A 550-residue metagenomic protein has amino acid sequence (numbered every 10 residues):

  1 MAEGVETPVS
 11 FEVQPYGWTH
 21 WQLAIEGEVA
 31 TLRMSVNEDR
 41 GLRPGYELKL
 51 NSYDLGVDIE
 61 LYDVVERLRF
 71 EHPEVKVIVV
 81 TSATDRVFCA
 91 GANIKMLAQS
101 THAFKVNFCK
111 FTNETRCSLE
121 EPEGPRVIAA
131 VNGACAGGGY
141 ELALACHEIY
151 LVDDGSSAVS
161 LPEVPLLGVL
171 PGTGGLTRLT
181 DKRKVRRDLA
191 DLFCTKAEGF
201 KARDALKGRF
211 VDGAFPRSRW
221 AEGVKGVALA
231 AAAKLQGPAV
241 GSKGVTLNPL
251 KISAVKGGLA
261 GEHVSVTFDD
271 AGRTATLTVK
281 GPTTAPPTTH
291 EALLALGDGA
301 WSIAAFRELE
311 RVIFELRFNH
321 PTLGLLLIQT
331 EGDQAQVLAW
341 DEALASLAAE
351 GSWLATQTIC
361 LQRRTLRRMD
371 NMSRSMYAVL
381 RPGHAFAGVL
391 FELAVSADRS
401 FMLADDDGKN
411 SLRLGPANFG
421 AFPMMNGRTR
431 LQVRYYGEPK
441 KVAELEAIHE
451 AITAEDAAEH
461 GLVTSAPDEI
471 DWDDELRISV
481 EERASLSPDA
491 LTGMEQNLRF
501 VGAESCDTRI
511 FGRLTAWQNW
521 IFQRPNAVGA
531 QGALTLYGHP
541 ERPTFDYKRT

Functional and structural regions predicted by a protein language model:
M1-V77, S82-A90, M96, A103-V106 (+7 more regions): C-terminal alpha-helix plus adjacent terminal tail
M34, S82, T112, A129-N132 (+9 more regions): Glycine-rich, histidine-containing beta strand-loop boundary motifs that form or position
G91-Q99, A103, N107, F111-E121 (+3 more regions): Hydrophobic, small-residue-rich alpha-helical packing segments that form membrane-like cores
S100, L167, L344-W353, L414-F422: Glycine/Thr-rich beta-alpha phosphate-binding loop at enzyme active sites
T112, R428, S487-L491: Hydrophobic faces of stable alpha-helices that mediate helix-helix packing
P122-C135, S373-G383: A short, small-residue-rich loop immediately preceding and capping a beta-strand
V127, I149-Y150, A214, M376 (+2 more regions): Short, well-ordered beta-strand core segments
A136-A190, A387-E444: CoA-thioester-processing core
